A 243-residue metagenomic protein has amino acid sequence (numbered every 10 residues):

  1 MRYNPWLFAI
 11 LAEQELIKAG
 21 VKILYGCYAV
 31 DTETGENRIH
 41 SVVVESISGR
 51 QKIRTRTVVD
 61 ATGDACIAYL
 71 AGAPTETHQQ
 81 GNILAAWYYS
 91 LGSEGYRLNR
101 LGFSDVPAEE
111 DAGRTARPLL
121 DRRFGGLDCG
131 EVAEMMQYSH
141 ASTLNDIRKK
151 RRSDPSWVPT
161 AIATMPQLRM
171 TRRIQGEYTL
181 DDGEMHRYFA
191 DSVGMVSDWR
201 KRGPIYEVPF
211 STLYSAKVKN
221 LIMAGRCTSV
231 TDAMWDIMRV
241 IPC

Functional and structural regions predicted by a protein language model:
M1, A9, L24-G26, V30 (+3 more regions): Flavin (FAD/FMN)-binding glycine-rich loop and adjacent Rossmann-like elements that form
W6-G20: Alpha/propeptide regions of enzymes that mature by internal proteolysis
